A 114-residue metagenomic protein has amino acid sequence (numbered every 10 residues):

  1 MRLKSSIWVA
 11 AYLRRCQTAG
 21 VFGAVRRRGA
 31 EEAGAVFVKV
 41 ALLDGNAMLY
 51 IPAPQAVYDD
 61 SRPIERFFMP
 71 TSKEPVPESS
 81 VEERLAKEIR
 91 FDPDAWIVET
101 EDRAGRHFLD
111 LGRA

Functional and structural regions predicted by a protein language model:
M1-G20, R28, A53-V57, E99 (+2 more regions): Long, contiguous binding/interaction regions
L3-A10, T18-A19, V36, P63-S72: A generic short-segment signal for beta-strand/edge and adjacent turn/coil regions
L13-R14, V25-R28, L85-I89: A generic local secondary-structure boundary/capping motif
A19-G23, E82: Short Pro/Gly-enriched beta-strand edge/turn motifs at strand-loop
G20, A33, D92-A95: Sequence-level motif detector for i,i+2 pairs with an aromatic at +2
F22-Q55: Short, well-structured hydrophobic secondary-structure segments
A53, D60-A114: Helix-rich interaction surfaces within compact, conserved domain-sized segments that mediate assembly or partner
